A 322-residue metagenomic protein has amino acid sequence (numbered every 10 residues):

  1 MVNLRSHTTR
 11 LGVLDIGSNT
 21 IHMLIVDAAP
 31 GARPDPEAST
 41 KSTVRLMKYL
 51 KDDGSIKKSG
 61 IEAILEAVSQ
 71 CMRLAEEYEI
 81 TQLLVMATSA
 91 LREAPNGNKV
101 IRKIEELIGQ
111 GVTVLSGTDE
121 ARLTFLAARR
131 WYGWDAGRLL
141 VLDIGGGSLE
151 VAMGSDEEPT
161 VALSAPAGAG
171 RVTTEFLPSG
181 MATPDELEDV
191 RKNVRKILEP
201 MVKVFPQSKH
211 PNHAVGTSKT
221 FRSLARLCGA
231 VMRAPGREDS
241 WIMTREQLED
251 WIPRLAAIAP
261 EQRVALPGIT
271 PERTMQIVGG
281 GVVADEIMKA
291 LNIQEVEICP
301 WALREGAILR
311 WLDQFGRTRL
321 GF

Functional and structural regions predicted by a protein language model:
V2-L4, T8-L11, I25, Y49-T81 (+2 more regions): Helical "lid/coupling" subdomains associated with nucleotide-phosphate turnover
H7-D35: N-terminal basic/disordered segments at the start of proteins
G12, I21, L83-L84, L149: Conserved beta-strand core positions
V13-D15, V85, D143: Class I SAM-dependent methyltransferase core
S18, G146, K219-R222: Short, glycine/acidic-enriched loop or turn micro-motifs at the edges of active sites
T20, S39-K41, L139, G146-E150 (+1 more regions): Broad gene-expression machinery/nucleic-acid interaction feature
I21-H22, L46, A121-F125, I144-E150: Short glycine/serine/threonine-rich phosphate/pyrophosphate-binding segments that cradle anionic phosphate groups
P34-V44, T160-A169: Short coil-to-beta-strand
